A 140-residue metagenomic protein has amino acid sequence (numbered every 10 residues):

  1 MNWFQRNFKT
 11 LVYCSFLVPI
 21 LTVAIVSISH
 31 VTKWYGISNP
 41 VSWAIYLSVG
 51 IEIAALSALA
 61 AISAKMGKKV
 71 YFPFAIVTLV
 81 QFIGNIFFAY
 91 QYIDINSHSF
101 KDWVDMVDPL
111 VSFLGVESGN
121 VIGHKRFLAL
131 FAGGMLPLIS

Functional and structural regions predicted by a protein language model:
N2-S140: Hydrophobic alpha-helical transmembrane segments of integral membrane proteins, especially helix-bundle TMs
